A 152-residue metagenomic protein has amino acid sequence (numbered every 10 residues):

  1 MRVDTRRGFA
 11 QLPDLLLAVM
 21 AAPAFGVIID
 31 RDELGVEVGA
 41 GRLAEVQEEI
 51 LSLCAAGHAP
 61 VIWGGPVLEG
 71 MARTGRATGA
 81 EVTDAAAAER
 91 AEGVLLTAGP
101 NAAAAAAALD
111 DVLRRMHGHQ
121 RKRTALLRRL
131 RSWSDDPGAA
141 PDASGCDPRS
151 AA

Functional and structural regions predicted by a protein language model:
M1-R90, L96-A152: Conserved alpha/beta-domain cores
